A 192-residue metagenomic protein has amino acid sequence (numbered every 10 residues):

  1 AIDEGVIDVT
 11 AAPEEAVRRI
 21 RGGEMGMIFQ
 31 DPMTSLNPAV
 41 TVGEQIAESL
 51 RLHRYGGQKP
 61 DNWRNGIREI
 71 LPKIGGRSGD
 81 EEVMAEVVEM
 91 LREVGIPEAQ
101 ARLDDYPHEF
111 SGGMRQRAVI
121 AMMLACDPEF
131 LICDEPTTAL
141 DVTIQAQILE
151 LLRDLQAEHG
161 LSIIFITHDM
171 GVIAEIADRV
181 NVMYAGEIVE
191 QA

Functional and structural regions predicted by a protein language model:
A1-A192: ABC transporter nucleotide-binding domains
